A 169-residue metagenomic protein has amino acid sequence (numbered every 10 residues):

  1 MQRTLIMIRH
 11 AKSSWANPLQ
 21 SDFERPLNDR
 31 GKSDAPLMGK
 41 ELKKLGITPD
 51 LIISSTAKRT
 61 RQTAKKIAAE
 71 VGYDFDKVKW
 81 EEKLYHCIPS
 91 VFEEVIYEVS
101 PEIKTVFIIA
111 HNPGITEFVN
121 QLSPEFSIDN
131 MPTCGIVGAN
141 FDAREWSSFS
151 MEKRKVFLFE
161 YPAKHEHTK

Functional and structural regions predicted by a protein language model:
Q2-L84, I128-P132: Active-site-proximal alpha-helix that buttresses catalytic centers in soluble enzyme cores
L5, P101-A110: Generic beta-sheet signal
Q20-F23, K66-E70, E93-V95, Q121-E125 (+1 more regions): Short, glycine/charged-enriched secondary-structure capping and boundary segments
L45-I47, V99-K104: Glycine-rich phosphate-binding loop signature in dinucleotide/nucleotide-binding domains
D50-V71, S147-K169: Conserved histidine-centered catalytic loops in small-molecule metabolism enzymes
L84-V99: Short phosphate-binding loop-to-helix
F126-L158: Domain-level recognition of soluble alpha/beta enzyme cores, biased toward histidine phosphatases/phosphomutases
